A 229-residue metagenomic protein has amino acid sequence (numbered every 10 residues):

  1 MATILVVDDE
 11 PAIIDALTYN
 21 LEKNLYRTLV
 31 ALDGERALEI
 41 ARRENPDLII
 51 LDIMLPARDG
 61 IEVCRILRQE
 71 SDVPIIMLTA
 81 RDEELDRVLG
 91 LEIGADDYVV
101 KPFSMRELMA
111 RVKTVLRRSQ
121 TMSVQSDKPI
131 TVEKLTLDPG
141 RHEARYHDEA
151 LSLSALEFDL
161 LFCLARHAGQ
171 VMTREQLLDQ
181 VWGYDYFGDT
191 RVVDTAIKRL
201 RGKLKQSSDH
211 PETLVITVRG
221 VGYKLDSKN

Functional and structural regions predicted by a protein language model:
A2-T3, T114-V171, E175, D209 (+2 more regions): Short, Lys/Arg-enriched segments at the junction into DNA-binding effector domains of transcriptional regulators
V6, L25-L32, R36, I40: Short hydrophobic/Thr-rich beta-strand motif most characteristic of the beta2 strand and flanking loop of CheY-like
D8, D52, T79: Active-site residues of response regulator receiver
A12-K23: Charged docking surfaces used in two-component/phosphorelay signaling
A31-L32, I40, L55-R58, L85: Hydrophobic residue at a beta-alpha junction that N-caps the helix immediately following a catalytic beta-strand/loop
E44-I50, L55: Active-site beta3 strand of CheY-like receiver
N45-D47, E70-I75, F187: His-Asp phosphorelay/catalytic-motif detector in bacterial-type signaling
D59-I61, R65-Q69, P74-T131, G202: Basic, amphipathic DNA-recognition helix from helix-turn-helix-like DNA-binding domains
